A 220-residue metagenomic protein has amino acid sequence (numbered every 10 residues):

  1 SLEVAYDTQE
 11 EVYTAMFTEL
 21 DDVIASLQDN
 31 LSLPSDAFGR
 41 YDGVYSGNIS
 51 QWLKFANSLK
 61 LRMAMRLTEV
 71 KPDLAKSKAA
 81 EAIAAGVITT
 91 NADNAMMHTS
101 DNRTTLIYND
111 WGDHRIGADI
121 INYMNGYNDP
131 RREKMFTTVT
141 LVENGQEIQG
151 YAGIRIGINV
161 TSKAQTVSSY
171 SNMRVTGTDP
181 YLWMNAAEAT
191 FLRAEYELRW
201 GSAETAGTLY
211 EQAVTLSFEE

Functional and structural regions predicted by a protein language model:
S1-E220: Structured, solvent-exposed acidic/aromatic patches
